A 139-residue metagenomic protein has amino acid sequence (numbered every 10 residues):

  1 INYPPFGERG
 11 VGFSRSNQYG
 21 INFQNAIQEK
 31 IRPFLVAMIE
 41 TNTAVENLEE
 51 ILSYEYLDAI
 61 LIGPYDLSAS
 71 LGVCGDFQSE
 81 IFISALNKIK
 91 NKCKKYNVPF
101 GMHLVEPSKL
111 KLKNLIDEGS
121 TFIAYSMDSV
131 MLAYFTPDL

Functional and structural regions predicted by a protein language model:
I1-L139: Expand to "…catalyze enediolate/carbanion chemistry for C-C bond making/breaking, isomerization, decarboxylation
